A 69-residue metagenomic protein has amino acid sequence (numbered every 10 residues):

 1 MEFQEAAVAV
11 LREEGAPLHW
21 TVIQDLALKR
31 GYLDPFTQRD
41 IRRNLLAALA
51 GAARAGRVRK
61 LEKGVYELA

Functional and structural regions predicted by a protein language model:
Q4-V8, R42: Short, leucine-enriched amphipathic alpha-helices that occur as contiguous helical runs
L11-T21: Short capping segments at the starts of secondary-structure elements
V22-L26: A short acidic, leucine-rich amphipathic alpha-helix
L28-R57: Short, positively charged loop/turn segments that connect secondary-structure elements
L61-K63: Short Gly/Ser/Thr- and Asp/Glu-enriched loop/turn motifs at secondary-structure junctions
V65-A69: Short, cationic-aromatic polyanion-contact patches
